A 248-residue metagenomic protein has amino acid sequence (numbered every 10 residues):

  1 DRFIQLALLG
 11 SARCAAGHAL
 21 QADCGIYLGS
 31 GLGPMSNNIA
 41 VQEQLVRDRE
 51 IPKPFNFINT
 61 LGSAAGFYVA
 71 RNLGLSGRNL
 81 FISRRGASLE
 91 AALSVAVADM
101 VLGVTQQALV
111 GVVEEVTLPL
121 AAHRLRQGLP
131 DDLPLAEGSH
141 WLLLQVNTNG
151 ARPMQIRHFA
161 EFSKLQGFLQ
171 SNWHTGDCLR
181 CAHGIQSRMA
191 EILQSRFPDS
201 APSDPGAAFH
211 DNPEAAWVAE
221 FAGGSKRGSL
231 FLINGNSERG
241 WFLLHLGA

Functional and structural regions predicted by a protein language model:
D1-R78, A98-L102, V112-A248: Conserved "HGTGT" condensation-loop signature of ketosynthase/thiolase-family condensing enzymes that catalyze
F81-R85: Surface-exposed cleft-lining segments at the edges of enzyme active sites
A87-L89, V101-L102: Glycine-rich, mobile lid/loop segments that gate access to catalytic sites or pores
L109: Short aromatic-hydrophobic micro-motifs that form the base-stacking/packing surface for donor nucleotide recognition
